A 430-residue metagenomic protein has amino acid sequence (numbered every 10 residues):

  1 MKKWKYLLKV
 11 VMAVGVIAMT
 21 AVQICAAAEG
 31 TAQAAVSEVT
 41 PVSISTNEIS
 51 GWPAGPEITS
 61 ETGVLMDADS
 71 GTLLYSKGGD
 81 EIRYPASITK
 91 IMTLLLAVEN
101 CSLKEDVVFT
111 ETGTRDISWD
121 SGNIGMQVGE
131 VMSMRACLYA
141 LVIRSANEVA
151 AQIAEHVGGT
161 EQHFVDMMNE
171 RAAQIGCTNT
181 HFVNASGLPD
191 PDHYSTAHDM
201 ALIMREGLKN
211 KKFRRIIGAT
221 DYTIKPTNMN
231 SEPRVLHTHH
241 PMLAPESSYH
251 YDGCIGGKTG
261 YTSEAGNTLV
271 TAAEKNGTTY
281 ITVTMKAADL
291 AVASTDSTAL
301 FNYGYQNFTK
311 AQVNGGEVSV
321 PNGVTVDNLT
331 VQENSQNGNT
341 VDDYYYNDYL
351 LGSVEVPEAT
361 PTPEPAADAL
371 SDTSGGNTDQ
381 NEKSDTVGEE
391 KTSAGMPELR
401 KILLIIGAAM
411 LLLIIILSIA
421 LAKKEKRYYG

Functional and structural regions predicted by a protein language model:
M1-M12: Bacterial N-terminal signal peptides that target proteins for export
K2, A34, S393-P397: Coil-to-alpha-helix initiation sites in intrinsically disordered, low-complexity, charged segments
K5, Q127, V131, M396-P397: Juxtamembrane/transmembrane-helix boundary motifs in multi-pass membrane proteins
M12-T20, A408: Hydrophobic helical h-region of N-terminal Sec-dependent signal peptides in bacterial secretory/periplasmic proteins
I17-E29: C-terminal segment of classical bacterial N-terminal signal peptides
A26-H198, L202-K211, K275: Active-site-adjacent loops and short helices of periplasmic peptidoglycan-processing enzymes
C177-H181, P189-G430: Domain-terminus/edge residues, biased toward the C-terminal soluble/receptor-binding domains of extracytoplasmic
